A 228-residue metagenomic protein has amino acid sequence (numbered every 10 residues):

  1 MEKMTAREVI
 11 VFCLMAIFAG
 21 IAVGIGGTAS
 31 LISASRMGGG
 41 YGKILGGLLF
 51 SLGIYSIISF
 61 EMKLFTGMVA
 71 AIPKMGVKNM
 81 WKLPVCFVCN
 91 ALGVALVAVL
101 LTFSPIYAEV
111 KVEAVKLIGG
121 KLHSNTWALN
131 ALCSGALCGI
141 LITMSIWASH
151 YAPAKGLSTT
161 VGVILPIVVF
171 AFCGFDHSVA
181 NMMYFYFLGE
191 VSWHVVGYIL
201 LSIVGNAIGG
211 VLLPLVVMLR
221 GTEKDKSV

Functional and structural regions predicted by a protein language model:
M1-V228: Alpha-helical transmembrane segments and their helix-helix packing motifs
